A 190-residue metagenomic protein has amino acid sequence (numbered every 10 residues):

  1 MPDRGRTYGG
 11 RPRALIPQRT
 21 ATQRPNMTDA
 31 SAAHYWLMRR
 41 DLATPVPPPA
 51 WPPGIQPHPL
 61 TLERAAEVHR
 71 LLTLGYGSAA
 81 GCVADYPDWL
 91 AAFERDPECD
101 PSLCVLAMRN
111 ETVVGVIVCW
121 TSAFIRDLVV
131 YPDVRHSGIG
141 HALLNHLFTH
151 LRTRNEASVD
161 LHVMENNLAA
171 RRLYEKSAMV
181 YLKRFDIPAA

Functional and structural regions predicted by a protein language model:
M1-G54, P188: Acyl-donor-binding surface of acyltransferase catalytic domains
G9, A14, L151-H162: Conserved GNAT acetyl-CoA-binding A-motif
A14-A21, L161-R171, I187-A190: Conserved beta-strand-loop-alpha-helix junction that forms the acyl-donor binding cleft
R24, Y174-E175, M179: Conserved active-site tyrosine of GNAT-family acetyltransferases
D41, T73-D127: Acetyl-CoA-dependent GNAT
Q56-R70: A short beta-loop-alpha structural element at the N-terminal edge of CoA-dependent acyl/N-acetyltransferase catalytic
V130, H136-T153, R172-K176: Conserved acetyl-CoA-binding loop-helix of GNAT-fold acetyltransferases
